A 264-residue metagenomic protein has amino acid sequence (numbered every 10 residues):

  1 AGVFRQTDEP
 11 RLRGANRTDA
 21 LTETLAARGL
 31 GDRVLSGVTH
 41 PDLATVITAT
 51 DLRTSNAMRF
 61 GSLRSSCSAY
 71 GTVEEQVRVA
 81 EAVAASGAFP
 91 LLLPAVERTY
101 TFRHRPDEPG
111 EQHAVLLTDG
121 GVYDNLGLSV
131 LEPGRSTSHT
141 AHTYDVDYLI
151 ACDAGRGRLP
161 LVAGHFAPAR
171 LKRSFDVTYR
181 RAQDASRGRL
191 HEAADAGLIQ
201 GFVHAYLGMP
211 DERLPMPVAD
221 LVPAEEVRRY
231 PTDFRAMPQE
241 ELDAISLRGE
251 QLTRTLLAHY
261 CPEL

Functional and structural regions predicted by a protein language model:
A1-A27, G31-G134, A258: Active-site gating loop/helix substructures
F4, F60, F89, Y100-F102 (+5 more regions): Phenylalanine-focused residue identity feature
L35-T39, A163, R170: Long, low-complexity intrinsically disordered regions
P94, P168-F175: Conserved short S/T/G-enriched processing/targeting/catalytic segments and their helical context
E111-L117, V122-N125, V130, H139-L159 (+2 more regions): C-terminal helical/tail subdomains of lipid-metabolizing enzymes
